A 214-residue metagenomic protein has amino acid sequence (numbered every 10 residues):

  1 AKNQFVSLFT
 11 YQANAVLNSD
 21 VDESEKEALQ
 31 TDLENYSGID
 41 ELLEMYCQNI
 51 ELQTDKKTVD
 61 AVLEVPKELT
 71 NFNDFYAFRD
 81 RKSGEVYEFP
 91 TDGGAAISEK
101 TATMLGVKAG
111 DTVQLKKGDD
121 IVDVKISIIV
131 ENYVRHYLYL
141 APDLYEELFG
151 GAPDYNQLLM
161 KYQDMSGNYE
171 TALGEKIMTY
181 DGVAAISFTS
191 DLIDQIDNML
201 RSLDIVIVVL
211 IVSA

Functional and structural regions predicted by a protein language model:
A1-E27, N156-M160: Membrane-interface junction motifs in transport/secretion proteins
A1-Q4, D111, D119: Long hydrophobic segments that form regular secondary structure
K2-Q4, D60, Y169-A214: Peri-transmembrane interface segments
L8-F9, F89, I129-G174, S190: Small-residue transmembrane helix packing/gating motifs
T10-Q12, I39, C47, T58-D60 (+8 more regions): Active-site lining segments that contact anionic ligands and/or coordinate catalytic metals
N18-D20, I97-T101, Y162: Structural motif
E27-A109, D123-K125, I129: Short beta-strand boundary microenvironments
